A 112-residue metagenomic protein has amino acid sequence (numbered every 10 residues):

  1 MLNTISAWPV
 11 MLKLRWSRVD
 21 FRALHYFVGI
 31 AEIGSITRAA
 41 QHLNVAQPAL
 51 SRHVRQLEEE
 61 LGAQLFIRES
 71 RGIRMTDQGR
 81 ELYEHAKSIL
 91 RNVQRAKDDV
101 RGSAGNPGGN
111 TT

Functional and structural regions predicted by a protein language model:
M1-R18: Short, intrinsically disordered or compositionally biased N-terminal tails of bacterial proteins
D20-A23, Q47, G79, A86 (+1 more regions): The N-cap/first-turn positions of alpha helices within or immediately adjacent to helix-turn-helix DNA-binding domains
V28-A46: Short helix-boundary/capping micro-motifs
Q41-H42, E59, R80: Alpha-helical residues within the helix-turn-helix
E58-M75: A short LG(V/I)-centered, amphipathic sequence patch enriched for acidic residue(s) preceding the LG motif
E60-L61, L82-A104: Alpha-helical linker/hinge and terminal dimerization helices associated with HTH transcriptional regulators
R71, R101-T112: Interdomain hinge and pocket-entrance segments immediately C-terminal to HTH DNA-binding domains
